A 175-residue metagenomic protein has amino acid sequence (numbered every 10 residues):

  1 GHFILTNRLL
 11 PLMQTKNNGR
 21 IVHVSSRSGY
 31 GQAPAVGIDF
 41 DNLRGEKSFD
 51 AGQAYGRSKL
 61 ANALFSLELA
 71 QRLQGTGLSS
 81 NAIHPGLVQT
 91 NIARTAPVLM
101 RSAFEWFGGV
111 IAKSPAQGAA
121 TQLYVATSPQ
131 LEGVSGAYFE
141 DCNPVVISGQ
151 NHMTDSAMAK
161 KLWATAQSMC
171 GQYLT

Functional and structural regions predicted by a protein language model:
G1-A96, M169-T175: Rossmann-fold NAD(P)H-dependent dehydrogenase/reductase core
G19, V98, S128-L131: Short, well-ordered loop/turn and helix-capping segments at boundaries between secondary-structure elements and domains
L43-E46, L99-F107: A short C-terminal helix-loop "cap" of Rossmann-like NAD(P)-dependent dehydrogenase/epimerase domains
Q53, W106, Q150: Conserved short-loop catalytic and cofactor-binding motifs
S58, A82, E105-I147, S156-K161: C-terminal helical subdomain
L64, A120, A164: Short, contiguous clusters of charged residues that form electrostatic/catalytic patches at enzyme active sites, used
N151-T175: C-terminal amphipathic/interface module of NAD(P)-dependent oxidoreductases and related NAD-binding regulators
